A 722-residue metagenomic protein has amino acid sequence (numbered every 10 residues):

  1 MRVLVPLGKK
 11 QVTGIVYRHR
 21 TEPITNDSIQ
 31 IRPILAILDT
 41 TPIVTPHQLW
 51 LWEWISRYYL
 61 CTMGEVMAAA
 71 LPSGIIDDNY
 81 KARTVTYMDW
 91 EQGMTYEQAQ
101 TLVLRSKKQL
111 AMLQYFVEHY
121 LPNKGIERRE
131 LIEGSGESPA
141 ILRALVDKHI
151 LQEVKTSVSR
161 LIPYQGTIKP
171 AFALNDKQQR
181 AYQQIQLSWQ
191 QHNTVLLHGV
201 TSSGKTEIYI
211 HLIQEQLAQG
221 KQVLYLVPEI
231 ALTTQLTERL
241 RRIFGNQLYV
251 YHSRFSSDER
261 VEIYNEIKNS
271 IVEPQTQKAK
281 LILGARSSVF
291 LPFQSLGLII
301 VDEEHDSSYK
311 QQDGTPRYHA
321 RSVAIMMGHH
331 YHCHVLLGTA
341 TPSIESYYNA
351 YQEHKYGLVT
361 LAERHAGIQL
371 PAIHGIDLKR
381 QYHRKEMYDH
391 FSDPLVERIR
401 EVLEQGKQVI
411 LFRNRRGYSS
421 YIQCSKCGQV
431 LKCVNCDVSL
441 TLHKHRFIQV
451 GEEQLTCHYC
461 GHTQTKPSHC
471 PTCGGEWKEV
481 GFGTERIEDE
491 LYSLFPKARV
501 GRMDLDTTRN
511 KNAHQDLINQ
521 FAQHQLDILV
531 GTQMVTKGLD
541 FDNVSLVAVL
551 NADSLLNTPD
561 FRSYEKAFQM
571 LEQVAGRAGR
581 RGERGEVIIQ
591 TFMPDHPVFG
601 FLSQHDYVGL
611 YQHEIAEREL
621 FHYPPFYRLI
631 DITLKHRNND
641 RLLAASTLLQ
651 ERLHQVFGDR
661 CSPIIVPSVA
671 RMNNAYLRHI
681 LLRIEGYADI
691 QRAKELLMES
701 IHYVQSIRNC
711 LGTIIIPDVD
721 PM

Functional and structural regions predicted by a protein language model:
M1-I43, I126-R128, Q454-Y459, P471-W477 (+3 more regions): Conserved nucleotide-binding/hydrolysis modules and their immediate coupling elements across P-loop/ASCE NTPase motors
M1-T339, Y351-I368, V656, L681 (+1 more regions): Accessory, non-ATPase domains that flank or precede helicase/AAA+ motor cores in DNA-metabolism machines
T41-V44, Y249-S257, D306-Y318, Q381-Y388 (+3 more regions): Flexible beta-alpha connector loops of hexameric P-loop NTPases
G74-Q100, K379, K497-R499, N510-L529 (+2 more regions): Accessory helical-bundle/CTD segments and flexible terminal tails appended to RecA-like ATPase motors
L224, F244-F255, V434-D437, T441-H443 (+2 more regions): Conserved RecA-like helicase motor-core motifs
V227-L232, Y249-E262, G284-F290, R415-R416 (+5 more regions): Conserved helicase motor
V323-G338, S343-K426: Conserved interdomain linker/interface between the two RecA-like ATPase lobes of SF2 helicase motors
H390-F391, L395-V396, E401-L494: Cys/His-rich short segments
